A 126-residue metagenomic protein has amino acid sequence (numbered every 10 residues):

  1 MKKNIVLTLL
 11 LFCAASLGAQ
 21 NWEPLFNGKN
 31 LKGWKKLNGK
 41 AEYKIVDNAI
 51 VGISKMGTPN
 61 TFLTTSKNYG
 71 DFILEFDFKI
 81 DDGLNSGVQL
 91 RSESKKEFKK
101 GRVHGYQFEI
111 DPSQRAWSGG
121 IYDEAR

Functional and structural regions predicted by a protein language model:
M1: Structured alpha-helical
N4-A14: Sec-dependent N-terminal signal peptides
A19-R126: Carbohydrate-interacting regions of secretory-pathway proteins
